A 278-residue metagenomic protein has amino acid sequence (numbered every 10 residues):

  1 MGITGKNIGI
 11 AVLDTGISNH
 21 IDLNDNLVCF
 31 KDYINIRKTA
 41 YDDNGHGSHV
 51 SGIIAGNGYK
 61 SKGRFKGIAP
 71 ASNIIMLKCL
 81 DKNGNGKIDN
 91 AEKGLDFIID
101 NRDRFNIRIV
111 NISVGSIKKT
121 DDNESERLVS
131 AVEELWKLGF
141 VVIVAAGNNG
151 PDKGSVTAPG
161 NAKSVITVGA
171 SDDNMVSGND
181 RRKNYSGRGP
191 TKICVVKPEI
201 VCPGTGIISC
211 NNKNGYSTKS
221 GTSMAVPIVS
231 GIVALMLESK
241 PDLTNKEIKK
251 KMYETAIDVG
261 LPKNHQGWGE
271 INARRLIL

Functional and structural regions predicted by a protein language model:
M1-L13, I17-C29, R37-D89, F105-R108 (+3 more regions): Subtilisin-like serine protease catalytic core
T4, E133-K137, V201: Anion (oxyanion) recognition and catalysis
D14-I17, G160-E238, D242, R275: Extracellular S/T/G-rich loop segment that most often corresponds to the catalytic His/Ser-adjacent loop
G16-N19, Y33-I34, K60, L80-G84 (+7 more regions): Solvent-exposed loop/turn segments at secondary-structure junctions within structured extracellular/periplasmic domains
S48, G52, K93-D96, S130-E134 (+6 more regions): Solvent-exposed, polar/charged alpha-helical surfaces in well-ordered, non-transmembrane soluble domains, broadly
S51-I54, I75-D81, S155, G204-Q266 (+1 more regions): Hydrolase catalytic cores
A55-Y59, D96-D103, E133-K137, A170 (+3 more regions): Sec-exported extracytoplasmic/periplasmic mature domains
C79-S164, K192-V195, C210-V226, H265: Substrate-binding/access-modulating region of protease and related hydrolase catalytic domains
